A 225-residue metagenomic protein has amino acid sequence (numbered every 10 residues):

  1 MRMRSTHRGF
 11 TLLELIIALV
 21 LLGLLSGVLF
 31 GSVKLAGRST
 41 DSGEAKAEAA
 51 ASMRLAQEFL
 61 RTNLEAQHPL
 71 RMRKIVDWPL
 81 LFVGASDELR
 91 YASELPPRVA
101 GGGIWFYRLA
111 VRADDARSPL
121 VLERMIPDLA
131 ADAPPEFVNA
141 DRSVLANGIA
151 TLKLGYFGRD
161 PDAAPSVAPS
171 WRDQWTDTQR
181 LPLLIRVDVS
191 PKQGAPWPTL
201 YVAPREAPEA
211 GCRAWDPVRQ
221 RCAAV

Functional and structural regions predicted by a protein language model:
R2-V33: N-terminal single-pass transmembrane signal-anchor helix
T6, G158, P191: Acidic surface patches and DE-rich sequence motifs
S32-P134: Extracytoplasmic beta-strand-rich oligomerization domains located immediately C-terminal to a leader/signal peptide
P97-D188, A210-C212, R221-V225: Intrinsically disordered, low-complexity regions enriched in Pro/Ser/Thr/Gly and acidic residues
K192-P196: Short acidic/polar inter-strand loop motif in beta-rich domains
L200-V218: C-terminal/domain-terminus segments
